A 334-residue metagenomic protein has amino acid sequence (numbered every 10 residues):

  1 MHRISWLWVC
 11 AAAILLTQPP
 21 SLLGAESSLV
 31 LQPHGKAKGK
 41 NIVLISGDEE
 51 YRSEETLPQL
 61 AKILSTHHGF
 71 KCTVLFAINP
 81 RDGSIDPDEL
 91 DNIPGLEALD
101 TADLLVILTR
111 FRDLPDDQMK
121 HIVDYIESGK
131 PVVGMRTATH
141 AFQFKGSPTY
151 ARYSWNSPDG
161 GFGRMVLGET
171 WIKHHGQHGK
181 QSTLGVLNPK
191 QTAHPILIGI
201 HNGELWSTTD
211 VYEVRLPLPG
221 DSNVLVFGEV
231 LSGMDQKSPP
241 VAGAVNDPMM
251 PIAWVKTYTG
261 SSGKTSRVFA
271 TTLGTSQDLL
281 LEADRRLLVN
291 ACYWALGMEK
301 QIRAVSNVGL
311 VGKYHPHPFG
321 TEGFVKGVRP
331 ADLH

Functional and structural regions predicted by a protein language model:
M1-S5: Positively charged n-region of N-terminal signal peptides that target proteins for export
W8-S21: Bacterial N-terminal signal peptides
A25-K40, E55-T56, T66-H67, S232-H334: Extracellular ligand-binding/catalytic regions of CAZymes and related secreted enzymes and adhesion modules
S27-L29, S65, K71, L90 (+2 more regions): Catalytic beta-strand/loop cores that center a nucleophilic Ser/Cys/Thr and support acyl-enzyme chemistry
V30-H34, V43-I45, E49-F142: Helical hinge/lid and interdomain linker segments adjacent to catalytic or ligand-binding clefts that mediate domain
A61, V123, L197, V289-Y293: Non-transmembrane alpha-helical segments in soluble domains of secreted/periplasmic/extracellular proteins
I107, R112-G199: A glycine-rich, often tryptophan-bearing local segment used as a flexible ligand/cofactor-contacting loop or short
P131, A138, V230, G274-S276: Catalytic metal-binding/acid-base residues of hydrolase active sites
